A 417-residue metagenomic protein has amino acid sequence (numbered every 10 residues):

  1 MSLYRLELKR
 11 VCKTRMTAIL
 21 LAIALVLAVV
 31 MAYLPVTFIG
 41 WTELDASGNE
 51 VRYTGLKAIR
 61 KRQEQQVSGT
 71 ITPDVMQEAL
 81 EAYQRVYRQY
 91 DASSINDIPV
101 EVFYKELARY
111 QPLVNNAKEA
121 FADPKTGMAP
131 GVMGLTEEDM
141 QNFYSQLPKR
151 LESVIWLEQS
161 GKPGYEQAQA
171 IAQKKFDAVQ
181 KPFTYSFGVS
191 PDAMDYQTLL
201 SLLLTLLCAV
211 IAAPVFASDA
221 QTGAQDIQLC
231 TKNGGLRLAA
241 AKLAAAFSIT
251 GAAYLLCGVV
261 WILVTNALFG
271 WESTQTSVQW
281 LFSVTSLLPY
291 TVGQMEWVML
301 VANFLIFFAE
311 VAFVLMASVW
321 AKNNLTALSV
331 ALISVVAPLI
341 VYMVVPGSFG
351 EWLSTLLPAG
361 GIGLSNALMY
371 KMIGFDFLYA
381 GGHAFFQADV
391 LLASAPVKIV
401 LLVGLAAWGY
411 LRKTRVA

Functional and structural regions predicted by a protein language model:
M1-L21: Aromatic- and glycine-rich beta-strand/loop motifs that create alpha-glucan
T17, I306-V314, K371-A417: Alpha-helical transmembrane segments of multi-pass membrane transporters/translocases
L21-L25, L325-P338: Central hydrophobic cores of alpha-helical transmembrane segments in multi-pass integral membrane proteins
V26-E78, A82, D139-D219, A240-W320 (+1 more regions): Secretory targeting signals
F38-M133: N-terminal, intrinsically disordered, polar/charged segments of Gram-positive cell-envelope systems that serve as
D219-D226: Hydrophobic transmembrane alpha-helix segments characteristic of membrane transport and insertion machinery
L229-G235: Short helix-to-coil transition segments within interhelical loops that connect adjacent transmembrane helices
L268-S277, P346-M372: Juxtamembrane non-transmembrane "cap" segments at the membrane-aqueous interface of multi-pass membrane proteins
